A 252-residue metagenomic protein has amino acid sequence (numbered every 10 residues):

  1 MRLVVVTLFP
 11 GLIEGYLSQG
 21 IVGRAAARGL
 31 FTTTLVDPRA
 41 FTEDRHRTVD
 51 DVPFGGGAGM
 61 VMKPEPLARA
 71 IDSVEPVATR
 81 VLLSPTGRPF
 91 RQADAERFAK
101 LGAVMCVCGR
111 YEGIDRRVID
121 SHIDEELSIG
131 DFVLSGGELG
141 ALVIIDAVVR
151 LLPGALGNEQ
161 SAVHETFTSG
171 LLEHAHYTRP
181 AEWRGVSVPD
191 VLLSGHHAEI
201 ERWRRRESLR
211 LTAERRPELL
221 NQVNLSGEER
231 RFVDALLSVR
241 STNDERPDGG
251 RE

Functional and structural regions predicted by a protein language model:
M1, P180-E252: SAM-dependent methyltransferases
M1-V74, A198-N221: N-terminal nucleotide/polyanion-binding subdomain common to many enzyme families
V4-V6, T34-V36, T79-V81, V104-M105 (+1 more regions): Hydrophobic/aromatic beta-strand patches that form the interior of the parallel beta-sheet core in alpha/beta enzyme
G20-R24, E96-A99, H122: Short, solvent-exposed amphipathic alpha-helical segments in soluble enzyme and RNA/protein-processing domains
P38-F41, R110-I114: Short glycine-enriched loops at secondary-structure junctions
V61-R110, R116, P153: S-adenosyl-L-methionine/SAH cofactor-binding core of RNA-modifying enzymes
I114, V118-T166: Structured adenosyl-cofactor binding patch, chiefly the S-adenosyl-L-methionine
L139, L151-D190, S194: Internal, active-site/partner-interface "lid" segment
